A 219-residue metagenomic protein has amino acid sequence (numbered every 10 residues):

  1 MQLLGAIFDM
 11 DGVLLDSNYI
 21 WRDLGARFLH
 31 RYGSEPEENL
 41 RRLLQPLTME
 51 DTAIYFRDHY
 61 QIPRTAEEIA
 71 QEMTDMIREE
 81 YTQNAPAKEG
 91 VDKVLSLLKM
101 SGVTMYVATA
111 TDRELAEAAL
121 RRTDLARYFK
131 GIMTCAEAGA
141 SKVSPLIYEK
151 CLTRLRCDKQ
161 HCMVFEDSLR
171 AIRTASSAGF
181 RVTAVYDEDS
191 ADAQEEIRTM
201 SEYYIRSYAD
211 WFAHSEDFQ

Functional and structural regions predicted by a protein language model:
M1-L4, S96-K99, D112-R113, E117-Q219: Asp-based, Mg2+/Mn2+-dependent phosphohydrolase catalytic module
Q2-K99: N-terminal helical cap/lid subdomain that shapes the substrate entry/recognition surface in HAD-like hydrolases
M10-G12, S101, M105, K130-G131: Surface-exposed, interaction-prone regions with an acidic/low-complexity signature
V13, T109-T111: Conserved phosphate-coupling serine/threonine residues in phosphotransfer and NTP-handling enzymes
E35, T104, R181: Residue-level detector of anion-binding/catalytic polar loops
T82-P86, A110, V182-A184: Short, flexible loop segments at the rims of nucleotide/cofactor-binding pockets, characterized by
A87, A108, A140: Residue-level marker of regulatory loop/turn positions in helix-turn-helix DNA-binding domains and in histidine
